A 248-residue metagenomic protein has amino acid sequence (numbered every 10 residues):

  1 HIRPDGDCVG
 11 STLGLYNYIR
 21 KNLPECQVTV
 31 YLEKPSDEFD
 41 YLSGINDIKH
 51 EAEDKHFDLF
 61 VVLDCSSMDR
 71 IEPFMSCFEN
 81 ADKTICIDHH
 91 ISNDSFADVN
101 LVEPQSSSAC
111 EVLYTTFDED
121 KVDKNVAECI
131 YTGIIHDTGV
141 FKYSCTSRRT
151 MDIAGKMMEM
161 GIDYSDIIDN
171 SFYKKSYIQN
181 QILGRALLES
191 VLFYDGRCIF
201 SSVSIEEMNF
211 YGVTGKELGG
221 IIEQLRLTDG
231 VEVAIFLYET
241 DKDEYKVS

Functional and structural regions predicted by a protein language model:
H1-I2, I135: Short glycine-rich or small-residue beta-strand-to-loop segments that form or flank ligand, phosphate, metal/Fe-S
R3-P4, C65-M68, H90-S92, I205-E206 (+1 more regions): Short glycine-rich anion-binding loops that position phosphate/pyrophosphate groups of nucleotides and phosphorylated
G6-T12, M68-I71: Short glycine/serine/threonine-rich phosphate/pyrophosphate-binding segments that cradle anionic phosphate groups
G10-D40, H50-L59, G139-S248: Hydrophobic helix-and-loop "lid/oligomerization" segment in the mid-to-C-terminal part of catalytic domains
S43-V99: Active-site cofactor/cluster-binding pocket
E53-K55, S76-E79, N93-D94, V122-D123 (+3 more regions): Solvent-exposed alpha-helices and their adjacent loops that cap or buttress functional pockets in soluble metabolic
H89-A154: Short alpha-helices
